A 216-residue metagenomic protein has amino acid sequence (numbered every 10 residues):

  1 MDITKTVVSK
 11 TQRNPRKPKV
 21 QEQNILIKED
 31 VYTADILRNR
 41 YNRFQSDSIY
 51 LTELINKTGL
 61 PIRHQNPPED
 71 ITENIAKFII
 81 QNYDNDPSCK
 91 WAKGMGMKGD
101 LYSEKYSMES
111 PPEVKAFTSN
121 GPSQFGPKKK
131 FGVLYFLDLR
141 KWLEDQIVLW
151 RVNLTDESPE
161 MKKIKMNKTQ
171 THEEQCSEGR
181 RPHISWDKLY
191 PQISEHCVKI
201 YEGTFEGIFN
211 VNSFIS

Functional and structural regions predicted by a protein language model:
D2-G99, S103-S107, K115-S216: Nucleic-acid endonuclease domains
